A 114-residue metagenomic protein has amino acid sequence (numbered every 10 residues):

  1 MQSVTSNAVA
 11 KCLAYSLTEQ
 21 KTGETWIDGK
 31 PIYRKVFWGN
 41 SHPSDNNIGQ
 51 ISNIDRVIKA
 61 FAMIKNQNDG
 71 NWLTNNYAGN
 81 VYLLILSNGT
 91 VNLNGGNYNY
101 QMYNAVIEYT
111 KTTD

Functional and structural regions predicted by a protein language model:
M1-R34: Glycine-rich, low-complexity segments
D28-D114: Extracellular attachment/recognition segments
